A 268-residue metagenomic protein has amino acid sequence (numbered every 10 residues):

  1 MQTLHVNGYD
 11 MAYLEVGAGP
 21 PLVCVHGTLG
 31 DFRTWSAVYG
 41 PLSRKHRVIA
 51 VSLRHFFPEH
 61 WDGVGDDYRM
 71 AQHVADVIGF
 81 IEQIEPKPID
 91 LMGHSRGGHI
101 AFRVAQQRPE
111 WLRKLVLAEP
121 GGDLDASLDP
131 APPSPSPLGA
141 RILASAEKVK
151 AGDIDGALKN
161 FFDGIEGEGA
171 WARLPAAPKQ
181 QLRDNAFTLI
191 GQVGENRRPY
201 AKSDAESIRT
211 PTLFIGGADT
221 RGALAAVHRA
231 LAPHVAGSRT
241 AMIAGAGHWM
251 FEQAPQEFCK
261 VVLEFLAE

Functional and structural regions predicted by a protein language model:
Y9-D66, F80: Conserved HGGG/HGGXW glycine-rich cap/lid loop of the alpha/beta-hydrolase fold
A71-I89: Conserved acidic catalytic loop of the alpha/beta-hydrolase fold
L91-G93, A118: Short beta-strand immediately N-terminal to the catalytic nucleophile in serine-hydrolase-like folds
G93, G97, A101: Gly/Ala-rich beta-loop-alpha elbow adjacent to hydrolase catalytic centers
F102, Q106, W111-K148: Flexible "cap/lid" loop of the alpha/beta hydrolase fold
A151-I190: Conserved alpha/beta-hydrolase catalytic His-Asp/Glu region
P178-P233, M242: Conserved serine/cysteine hydrolase catalytic core
A246-P255, C259: Catalytic histidine-centered segment of alpha/beta-hydrolase-like enzymes
